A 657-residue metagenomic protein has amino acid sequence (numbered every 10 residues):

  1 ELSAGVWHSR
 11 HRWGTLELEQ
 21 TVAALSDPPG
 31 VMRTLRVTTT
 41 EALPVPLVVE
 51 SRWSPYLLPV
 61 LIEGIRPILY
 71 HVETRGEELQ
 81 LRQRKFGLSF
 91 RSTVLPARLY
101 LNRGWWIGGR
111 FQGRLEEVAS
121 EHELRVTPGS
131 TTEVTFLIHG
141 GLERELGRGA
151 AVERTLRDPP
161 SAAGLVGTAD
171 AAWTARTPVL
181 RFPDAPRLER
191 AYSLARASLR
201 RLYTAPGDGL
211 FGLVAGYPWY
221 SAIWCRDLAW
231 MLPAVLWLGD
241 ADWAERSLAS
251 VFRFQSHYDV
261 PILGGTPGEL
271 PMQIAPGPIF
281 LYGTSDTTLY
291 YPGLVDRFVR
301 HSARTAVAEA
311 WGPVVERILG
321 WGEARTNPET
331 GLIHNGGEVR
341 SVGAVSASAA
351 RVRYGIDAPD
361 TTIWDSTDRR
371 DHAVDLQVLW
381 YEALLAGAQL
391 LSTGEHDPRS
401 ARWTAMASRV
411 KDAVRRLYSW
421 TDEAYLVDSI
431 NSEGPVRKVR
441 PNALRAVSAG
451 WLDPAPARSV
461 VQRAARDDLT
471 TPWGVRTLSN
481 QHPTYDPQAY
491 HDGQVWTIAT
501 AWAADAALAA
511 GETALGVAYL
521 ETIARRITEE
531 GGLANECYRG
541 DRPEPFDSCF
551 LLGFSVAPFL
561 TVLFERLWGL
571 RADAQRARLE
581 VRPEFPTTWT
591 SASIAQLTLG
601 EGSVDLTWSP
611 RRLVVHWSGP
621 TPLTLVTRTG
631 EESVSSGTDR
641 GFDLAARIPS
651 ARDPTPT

Functional and structural regions predicted by a protein language model:
E1-E19, D467-T471, A489, W502-T657: Non-catalytic C-terminal accessory modules of carbohydrate-active enzymes
H8, G14-Q112, E116-S120, E153-A172 (+2 more regions): Polysaccharide-binding surfaces and accessory modules of carbohydrate-active proteins
T34-V37, G129, F136, L613-V615: Buried hydrophobic-core signal for structured, non-transmembrane domains
V45-L47, L124-L146: Short Pro-Gly-centered flexible turn/kink motifs
T132, S221-A344, V352, A373-Q377 (+5 more regions): Aromatic-rich carbohydrate-recognition surfaces in CAZymes
L142, V179-I223, R246-Y282, N327-D371 (+6 more regions): Extended glycan-interaction surfaces of carbohydrate-active proteins
L180-E189, V235-L248, F298-E316, N327-E329 (+4 more regions): Structural helix-adjacent loops and short alpha-helical linkers that scaffold large soluble proteins
H372-K411, Q494-G532: Extended amphipathic alpha-helical segments enriched in small hydrophobics
